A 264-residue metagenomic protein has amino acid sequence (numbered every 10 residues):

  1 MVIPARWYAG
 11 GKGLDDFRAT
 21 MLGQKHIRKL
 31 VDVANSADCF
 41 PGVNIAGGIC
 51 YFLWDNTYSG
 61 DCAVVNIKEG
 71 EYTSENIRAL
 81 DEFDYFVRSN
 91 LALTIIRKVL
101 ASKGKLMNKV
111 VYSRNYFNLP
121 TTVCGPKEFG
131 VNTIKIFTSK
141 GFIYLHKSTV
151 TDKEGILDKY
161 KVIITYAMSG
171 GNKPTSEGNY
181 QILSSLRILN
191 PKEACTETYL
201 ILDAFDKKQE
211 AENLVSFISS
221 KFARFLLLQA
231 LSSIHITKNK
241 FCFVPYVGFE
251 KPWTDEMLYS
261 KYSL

Functional and structural regions predicted by a protein language model:
M1-D38, Y51-F52, L214: Conserved Class I SAM-dependent methyltransferase catalytic core
S36-S263: C-terminal substrate-recognition regions of SAM-dependent nucleic acid methyltransferases
